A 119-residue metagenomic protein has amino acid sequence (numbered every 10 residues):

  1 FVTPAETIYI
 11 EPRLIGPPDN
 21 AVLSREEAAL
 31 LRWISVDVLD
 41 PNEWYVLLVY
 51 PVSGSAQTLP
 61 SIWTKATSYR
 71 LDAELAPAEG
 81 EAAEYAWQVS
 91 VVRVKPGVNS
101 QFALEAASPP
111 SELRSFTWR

Functional and structural regions predicted by a protein language model:
F1-R13: Proline/serine/threonine-rich low-complexity linkers at boundaries of modular beta-sandwich domains
G16-N20, T58-L59: Surface-exposed, proline-enriched loop/turn segments that connect beta strands in immunoglobulin-like
L23-D40: Conserved aromatic anchor
A29, P60, T64-L75: Short S/T/G- and acidic-enriched coil/turn segments that sit immediately N-terminal to beta-strands in beta-sandwich
L31-W33, L71, Y85-V89: Tryptophan-centric aromatic hotspots in well-structured domains and transmembrane helices
V36-L59, E81-E84, V98: Solvent-exposed loop/turn segments flanking beta-strands in beta-repeat/beta-sandwich domains
A76-S100: Beta-strand-rich modules
V94-R119: Extracellular fibronectin type III
